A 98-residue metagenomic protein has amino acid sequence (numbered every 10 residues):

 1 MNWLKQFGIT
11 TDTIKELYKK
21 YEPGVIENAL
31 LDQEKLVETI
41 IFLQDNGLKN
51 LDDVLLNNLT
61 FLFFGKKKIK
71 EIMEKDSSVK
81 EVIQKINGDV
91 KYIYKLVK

Functional and structural regions predicted by a protein language model:
M1-K98: Long amphipathic alpha-helical repeat/alpha-solenoid cores
